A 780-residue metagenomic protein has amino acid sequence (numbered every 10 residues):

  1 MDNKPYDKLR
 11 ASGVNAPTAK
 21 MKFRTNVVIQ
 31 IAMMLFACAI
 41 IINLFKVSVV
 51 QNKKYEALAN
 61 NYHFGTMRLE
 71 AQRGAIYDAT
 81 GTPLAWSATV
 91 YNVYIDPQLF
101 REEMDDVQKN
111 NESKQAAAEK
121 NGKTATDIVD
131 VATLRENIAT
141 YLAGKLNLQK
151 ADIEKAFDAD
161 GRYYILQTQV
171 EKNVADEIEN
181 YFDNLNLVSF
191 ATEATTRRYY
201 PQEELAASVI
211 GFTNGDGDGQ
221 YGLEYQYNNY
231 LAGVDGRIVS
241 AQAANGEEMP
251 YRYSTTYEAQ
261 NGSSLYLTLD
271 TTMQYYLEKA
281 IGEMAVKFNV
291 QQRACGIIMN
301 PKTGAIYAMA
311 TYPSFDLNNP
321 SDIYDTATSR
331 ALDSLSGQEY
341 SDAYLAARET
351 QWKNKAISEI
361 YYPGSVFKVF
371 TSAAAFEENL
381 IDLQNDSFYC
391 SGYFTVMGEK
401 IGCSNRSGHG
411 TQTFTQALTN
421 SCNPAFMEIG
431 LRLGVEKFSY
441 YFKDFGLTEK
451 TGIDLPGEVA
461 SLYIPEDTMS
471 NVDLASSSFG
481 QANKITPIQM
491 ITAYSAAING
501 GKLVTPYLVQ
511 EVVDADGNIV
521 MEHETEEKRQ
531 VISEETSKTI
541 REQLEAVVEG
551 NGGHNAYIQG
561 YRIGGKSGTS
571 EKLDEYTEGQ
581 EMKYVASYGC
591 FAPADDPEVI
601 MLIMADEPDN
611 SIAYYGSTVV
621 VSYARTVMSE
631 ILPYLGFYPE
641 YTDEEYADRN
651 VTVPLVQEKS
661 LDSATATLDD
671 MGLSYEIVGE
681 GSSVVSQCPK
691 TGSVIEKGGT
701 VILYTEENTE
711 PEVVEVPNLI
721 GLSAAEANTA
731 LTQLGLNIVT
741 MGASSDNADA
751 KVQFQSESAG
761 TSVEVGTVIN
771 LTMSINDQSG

Functional and structural regions predicted by a protein language model:
M1-L335, I360, E436-K443, A556-I558 (+4 more regions): Periplasmic/cell-envelope proteins involved in peptidoglycan metabolism and beta-lactam response
K4-L9, A85, Y91, A243-T256 (+3 more regions): Beta-lactam-recognizing serine transpeptidase/beta-lactamase-like catalytic domain environment
F64, L69-Q72, A79, W86-N92 (+27 more regions): Extracytoplasmic
A71, V129-E136, T168-K172, G217-Y221 (+14 more regions): Soluble non-cytosolic domains of exported or imported proteins
R135, D152-G161, R197, V290-T303 (+6 more regions): Acidic/histidine-enriched alpha-helical segments
A143-N147, D183, N214, A232 (+13 more regions): Sec-exported extracytoplasmic/periplasmic mature domains
H523, G560, D574, I603-G780: Ligand-recognition elements built from short beta-strands and adjacent flexible loops
